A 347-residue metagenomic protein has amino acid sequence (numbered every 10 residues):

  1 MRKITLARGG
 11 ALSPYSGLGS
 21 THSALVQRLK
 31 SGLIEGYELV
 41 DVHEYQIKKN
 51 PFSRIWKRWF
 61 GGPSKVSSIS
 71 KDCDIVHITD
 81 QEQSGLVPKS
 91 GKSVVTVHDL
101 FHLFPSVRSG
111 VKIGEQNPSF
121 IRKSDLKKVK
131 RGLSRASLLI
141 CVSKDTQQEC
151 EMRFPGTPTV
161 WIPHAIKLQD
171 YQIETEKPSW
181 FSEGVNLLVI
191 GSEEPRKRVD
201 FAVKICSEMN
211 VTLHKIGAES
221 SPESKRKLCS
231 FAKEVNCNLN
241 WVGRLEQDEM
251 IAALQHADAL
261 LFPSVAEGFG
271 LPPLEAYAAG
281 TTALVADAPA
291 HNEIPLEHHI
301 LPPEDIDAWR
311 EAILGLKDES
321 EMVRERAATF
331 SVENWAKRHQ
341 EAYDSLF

Functional and structural regions predicted by a protein language model:
K3-L86: Active-site donor-binding segments of glycosyltransferases and PAPS-dependent sulfotransferases
S20, E194-E208: A conserved mid-protein helix/loop that constitutes part of the nucleotide-sugar donor-binding site
N117-L139: Membrane-proximal helix-turn-helix segments that form the acceptor-binding/catalytic region of lipid-linked
I166, I190, T212-K227, G243-R244: Glycosyltransferase donor-sugar binding loop
K225-I251: Nucleotide-activated donor-binding/catalytic signature segment of Leloir-type glycosyltransferases, i.e., the conserved
V265, Y277: Aromatic "clamp/platform" in nucleotide-sugar-dependent glycosyltransferases that forms part of the donor/acceptor
H299-D307, I313-K317: Conserved acidic donor-binding segment of nucleotide-sugar-dependent glycosyltransferases
D318-F347: A charged, aromatic-enriched C-terminal amphipathic alpha-helix characteristic of glycosyltransferases across folds
